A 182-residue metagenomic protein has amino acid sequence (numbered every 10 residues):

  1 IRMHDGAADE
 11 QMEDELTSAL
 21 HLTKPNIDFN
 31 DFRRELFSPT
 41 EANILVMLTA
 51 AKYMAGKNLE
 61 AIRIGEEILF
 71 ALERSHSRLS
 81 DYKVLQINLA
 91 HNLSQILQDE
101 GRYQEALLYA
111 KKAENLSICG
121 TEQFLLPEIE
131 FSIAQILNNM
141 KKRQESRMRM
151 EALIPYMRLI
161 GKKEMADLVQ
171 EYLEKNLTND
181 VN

Functional and structural regions predicted by a protein language model:
G6-A7, A55, E100, I133 (+2 more regions): Structural motif corresponding to the intra-repeat A-B loop/turn of tetratricopeptide repeats
D9-E10, N58, Y103, R143: TPR-repeat structural position
T17-N30, E66-R78, K111-E122, A152-K162: Amphipathic alpha-helical segments of tetratricopeptide repeats
L36, N43, D81-V84, N88 (+2 more regions): Residue register of alpha-helical TPR repeats
